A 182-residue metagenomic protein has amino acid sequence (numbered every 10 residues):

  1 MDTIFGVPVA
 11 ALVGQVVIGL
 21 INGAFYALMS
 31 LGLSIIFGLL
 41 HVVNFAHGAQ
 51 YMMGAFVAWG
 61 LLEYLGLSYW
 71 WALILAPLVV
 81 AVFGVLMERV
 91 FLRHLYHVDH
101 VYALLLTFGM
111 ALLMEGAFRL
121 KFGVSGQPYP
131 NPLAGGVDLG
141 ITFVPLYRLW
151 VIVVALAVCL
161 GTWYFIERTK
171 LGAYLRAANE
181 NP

Functional and structural regions predicted by a protein language model:
M1-L40, F45-A178: Small-residue-rich transmembrane alpha-helical segments that form helix-helix packing/gating elements in polytopic
